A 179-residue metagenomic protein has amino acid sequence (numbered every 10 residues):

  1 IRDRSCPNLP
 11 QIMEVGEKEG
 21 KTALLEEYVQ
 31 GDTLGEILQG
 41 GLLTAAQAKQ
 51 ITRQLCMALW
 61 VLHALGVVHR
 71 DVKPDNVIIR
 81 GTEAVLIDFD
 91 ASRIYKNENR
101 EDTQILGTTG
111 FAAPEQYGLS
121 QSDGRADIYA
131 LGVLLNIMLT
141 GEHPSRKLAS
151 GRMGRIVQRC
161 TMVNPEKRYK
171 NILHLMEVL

Functional and structural regions predicted by a protein language model:
I1-P7: Structural motif at the C-terminus of the N-lobe alphaC helix and the adjacent alphaC-beta4 loop of the Hanks-type
V15: Activation-segment/catalytic-loop signature of the eukaryotic protein kinase fold
E19-T33: Conserved short submotifs of the Hanks-type protein kinase catalytic core that shape the nucleotide-binding pocket
L34-L43: AlphaC helix of the protein kinase catalytic domain
I51-T52: Activation segment signature within eukaryotic-like protein kinase domains
H63-I79: Catalytic-loop of the protein kinase fold
D88-S92: Activation of the activation-loop gatekeeper triad in protein kinase-fold domains
D102-E115: Conserved activation segment of eukaryotic-like protein kinases, specifically the C-terminal portion of the activation
